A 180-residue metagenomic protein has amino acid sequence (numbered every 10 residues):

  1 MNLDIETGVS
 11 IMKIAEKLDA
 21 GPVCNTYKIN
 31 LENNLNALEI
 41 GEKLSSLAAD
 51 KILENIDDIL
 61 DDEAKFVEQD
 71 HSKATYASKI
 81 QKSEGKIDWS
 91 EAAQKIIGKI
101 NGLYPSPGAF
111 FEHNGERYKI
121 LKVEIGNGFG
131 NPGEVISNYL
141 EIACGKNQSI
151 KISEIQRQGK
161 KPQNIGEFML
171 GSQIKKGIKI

Functional and structural regions predicted by a protein language model:
M1, A15, A77-K79, F110 (+2 more regions): Short secondary-structure boundary/capping segments
M1-Y76: Donor/substrate-binding cores of folate-linked one-carbon enzymes
I5-G8, D19-A20, N25, Q81-S83 (+4 more regions): A generic structural signal for well-ordered coil/turn residues at beta-strand boundaries that shape enzyme active-site
D57-A64, G85, N101, P105-G108: Short helix-capping and hinge/turn segments at secondary-structure transitions, especially at repeat and domain
S78-E91: Acyl-group handling in specialized metabolite and lipid biosynthesis
S90-I180: An anion-binding loop in the catalytic cleft
